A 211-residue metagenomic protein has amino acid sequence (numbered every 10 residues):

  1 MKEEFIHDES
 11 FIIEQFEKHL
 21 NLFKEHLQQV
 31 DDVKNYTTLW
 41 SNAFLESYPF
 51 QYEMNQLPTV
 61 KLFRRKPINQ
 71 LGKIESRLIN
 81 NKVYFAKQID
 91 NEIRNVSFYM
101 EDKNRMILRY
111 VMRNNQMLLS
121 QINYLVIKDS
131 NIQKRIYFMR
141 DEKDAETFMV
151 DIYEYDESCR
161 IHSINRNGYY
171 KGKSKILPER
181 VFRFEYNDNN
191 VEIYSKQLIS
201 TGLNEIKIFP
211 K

Functional and structural regions predicted by a protein language model:
M1-K211: Buried hydrophobic residues that stabilize the cores of well-folded domains
